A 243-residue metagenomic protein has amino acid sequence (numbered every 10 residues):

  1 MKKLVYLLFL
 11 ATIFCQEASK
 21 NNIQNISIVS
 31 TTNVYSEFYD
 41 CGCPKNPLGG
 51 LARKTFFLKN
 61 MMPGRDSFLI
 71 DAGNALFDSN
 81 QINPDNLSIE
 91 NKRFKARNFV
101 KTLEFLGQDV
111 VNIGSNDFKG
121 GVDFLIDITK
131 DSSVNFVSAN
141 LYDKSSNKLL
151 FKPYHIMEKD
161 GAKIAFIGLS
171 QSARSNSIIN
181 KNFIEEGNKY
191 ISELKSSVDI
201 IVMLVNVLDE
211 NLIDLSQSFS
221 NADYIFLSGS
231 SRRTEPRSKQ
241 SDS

Functional and structural regions predicted by a protein language model:
M1-L4, A96: Structural motif marking the loop-to-transmembrane transition
K3-I13: Sec-dependent N-terminal signal peptides
Q16-S243: Acidic, metal/ion-coordinating pockets
